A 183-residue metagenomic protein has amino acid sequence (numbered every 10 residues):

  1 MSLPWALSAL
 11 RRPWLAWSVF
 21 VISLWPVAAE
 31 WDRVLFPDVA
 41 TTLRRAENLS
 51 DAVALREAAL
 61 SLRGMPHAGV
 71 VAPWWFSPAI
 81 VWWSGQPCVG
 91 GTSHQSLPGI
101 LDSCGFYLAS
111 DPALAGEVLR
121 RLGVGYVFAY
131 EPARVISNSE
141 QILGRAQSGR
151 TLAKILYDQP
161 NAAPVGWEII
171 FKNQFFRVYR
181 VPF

Functional and structural regions predicted by a protein language model:
M1-S18: Membrane-interface junctions at the ends of membrane-embedded or membrane-associated helices
A16-F183: Extracytoplasmic
